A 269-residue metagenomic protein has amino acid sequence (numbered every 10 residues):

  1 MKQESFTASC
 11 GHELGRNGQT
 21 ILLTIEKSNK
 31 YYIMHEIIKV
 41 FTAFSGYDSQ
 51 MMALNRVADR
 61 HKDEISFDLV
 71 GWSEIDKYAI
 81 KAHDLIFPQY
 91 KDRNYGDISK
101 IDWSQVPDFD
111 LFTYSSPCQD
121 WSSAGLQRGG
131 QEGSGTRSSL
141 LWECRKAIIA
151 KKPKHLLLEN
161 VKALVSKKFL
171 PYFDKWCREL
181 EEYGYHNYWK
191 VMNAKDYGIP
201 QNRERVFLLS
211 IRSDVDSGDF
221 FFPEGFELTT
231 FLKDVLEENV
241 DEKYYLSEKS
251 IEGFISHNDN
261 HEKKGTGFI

Functional and structural regions predicted by a protein language model:
Q3-S5, L14: Cationic, low-complexity basic patches in intrinsically disordered or flexible, solvent-exposed regions
R16-I33: Short, Lys/Arg-enriched N-terminal segments with co-localized hydrophobic residues within the first ~10-30 amino acids
H35-V40: Extreme N-terminal starter segment of soluble prokaryotic enzymes
F41-S99: SAM cofactor-binding core of SAM-dependent methyltransferases, primarily the Rossmann-like beta-alpha-beta module
W72, Y95, T113, L157-L158: Generic enzyme active-site microenvironment
I101-L111, W121-I269: Class I S-adenosyl-L-methionine
S116-P117: Short glycine-/small-residue-rich Rossmann-like dinucleotide-binding loops
